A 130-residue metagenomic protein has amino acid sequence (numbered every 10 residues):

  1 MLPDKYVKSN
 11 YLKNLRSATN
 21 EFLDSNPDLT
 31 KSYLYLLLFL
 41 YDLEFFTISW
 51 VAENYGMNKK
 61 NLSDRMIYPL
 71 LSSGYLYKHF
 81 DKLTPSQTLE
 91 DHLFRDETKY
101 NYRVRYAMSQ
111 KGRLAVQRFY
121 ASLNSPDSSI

Functional and structural regions predicted by a protein language model:
D4-L36: Short alpha-helical segments that sit at the start of domains
N26-T30, F46, S63: Short glycine/proline-centered loop/turn elements that form peptide/ligand docking sites
D28-L29, L40, E97: Residue-level marker of regulatory loop/turn positions in helix-turn-helix DNA-binding domains and in histidine
L34, L38-D42, Y120: Short, locally clustered residues in the helix-turn-helix/winged-helix DNA-binding domain
F45-N54: Short acidic, hydrophobic short linear motifs in intrinsically disordered regions
G56-S72, Y77-D81: Short amphipathic alpha-helical interaction segments
F80-R105: Short, Lys/Arg-rich nucleic-acid/phosphate-binding segment
D96-I130: Short, amphipathic alpha-helical interaction segments positioned at domain boundaries
